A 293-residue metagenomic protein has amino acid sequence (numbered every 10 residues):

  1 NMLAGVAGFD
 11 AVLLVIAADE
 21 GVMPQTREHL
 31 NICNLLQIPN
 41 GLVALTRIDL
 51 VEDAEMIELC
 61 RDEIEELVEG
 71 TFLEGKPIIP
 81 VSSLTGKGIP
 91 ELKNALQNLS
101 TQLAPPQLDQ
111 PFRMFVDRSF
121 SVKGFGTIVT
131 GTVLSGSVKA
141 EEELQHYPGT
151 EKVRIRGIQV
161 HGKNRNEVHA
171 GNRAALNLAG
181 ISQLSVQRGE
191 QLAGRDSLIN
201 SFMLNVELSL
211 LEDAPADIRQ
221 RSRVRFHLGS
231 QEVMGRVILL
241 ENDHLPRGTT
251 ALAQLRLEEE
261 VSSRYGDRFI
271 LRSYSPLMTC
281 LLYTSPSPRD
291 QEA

Functional and structural regions predicted by a protein language model:
N1-A4: ATP-dependent carboxylate-amine ligase catalytic core
A7-R27, P39-L42, I48-M56: Conserved Switch II/interswitch segment of TRAFAC-class P-loop GTPases
D19-V22, R47-V51, L84-K87, S182-Q183 (+1 more regions): Conserved nucleotide-binding/hydrolysis micro-motifs of P-loop NTPases
M23-Q25, I32, L36-Q37, E55-F72: ASCE P-loop NTPase helicase motor core
E58, E66-A214: Conserved catalytic-core segments of large NTP-driven translation/proteostasis enzymes
N164-H169, A174-L277: Charged, often glycine-enriched C-terminal and inter-domain segments that act as flexible interaction/assembly
Y283-D290: Conserved small/polar residues in nucleotide/adenosyl-binding loops
